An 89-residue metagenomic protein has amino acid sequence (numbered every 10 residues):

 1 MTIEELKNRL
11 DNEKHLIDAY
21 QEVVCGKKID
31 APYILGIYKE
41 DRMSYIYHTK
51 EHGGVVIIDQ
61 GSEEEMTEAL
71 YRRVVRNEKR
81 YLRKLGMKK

Functional and structural regions predicted by a protein language model:
M1-I29: Negatively charged, low-complexity tracts enriched in Asp/Glu with abundant Ser/Thr
H15, S44-H48, K88: A generic structural signal for ordered alpha-helices
V23-D30, I57, G86-M87: Solvent-exposed, non-transmembrane amphipathic alpha-helical segments
K27-V55, R73: Short aromatic-glycine-(Arg/Gly/Cys) micro-motifs in beta-strand/loop hairpins
Q60-G61: Conserved aromatic
T67-K89: Mixed-charge, Lys/Arg-enriched low-complexity segments
